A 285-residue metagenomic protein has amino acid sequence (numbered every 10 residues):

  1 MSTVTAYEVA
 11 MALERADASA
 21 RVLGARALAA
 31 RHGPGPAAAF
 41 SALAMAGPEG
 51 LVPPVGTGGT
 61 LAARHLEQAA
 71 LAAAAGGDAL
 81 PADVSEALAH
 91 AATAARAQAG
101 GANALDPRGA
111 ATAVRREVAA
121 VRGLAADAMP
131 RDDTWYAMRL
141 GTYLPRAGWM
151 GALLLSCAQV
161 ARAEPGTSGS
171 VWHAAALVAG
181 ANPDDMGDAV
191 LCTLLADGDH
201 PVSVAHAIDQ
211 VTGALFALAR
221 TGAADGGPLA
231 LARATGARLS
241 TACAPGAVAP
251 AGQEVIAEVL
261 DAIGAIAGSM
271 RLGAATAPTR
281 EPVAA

Functional and structural regions predicted by a protein language model:
M1-A285: Alpha-helical transmembrane segments and their helix-helix packing motifs
